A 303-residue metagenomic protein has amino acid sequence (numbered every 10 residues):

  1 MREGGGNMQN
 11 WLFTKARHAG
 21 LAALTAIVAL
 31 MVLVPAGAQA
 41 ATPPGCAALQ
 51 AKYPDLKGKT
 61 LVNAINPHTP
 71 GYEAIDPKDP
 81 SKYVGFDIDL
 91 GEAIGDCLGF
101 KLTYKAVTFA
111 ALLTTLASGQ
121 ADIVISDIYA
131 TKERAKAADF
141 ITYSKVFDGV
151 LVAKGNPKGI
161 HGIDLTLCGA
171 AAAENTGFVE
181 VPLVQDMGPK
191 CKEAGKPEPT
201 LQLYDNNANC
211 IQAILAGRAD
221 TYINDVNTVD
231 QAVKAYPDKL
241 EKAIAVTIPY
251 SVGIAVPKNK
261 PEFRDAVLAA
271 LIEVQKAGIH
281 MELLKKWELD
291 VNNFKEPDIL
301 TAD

Functional and structural regions predicted by a protein language model:
A41-D127, K286: Extracytoplasmic small-molecule ligand-binding "clamshell" domains of the periplasmic binding protein/Venus flytrap
A41-P44, A48-A51, V179-K196, K242 (+1 more regions): Ligand-binding clefts/hinges and TM-proximal coupling segments of bilobed small-molecule sensing domains
P43, I88-C97, N156, G169-A171 (+2 more regions): Extended ligand-binding regions for polar small-molecule ligands
P67-P70, S81-D96, I128, G149-N206 (+2 more regions): Bilobed "Venus flytrap"/periplasmic-binding protein-like clamshell domains and structurally analogous long
F86, Y104-T114, K158-G159, E198-Q212 (+1 more regions): Short helix-initiation/N-cap motifs at beta->coil->alpha
K101-L165: Acidic, polar ligand-binding/catalytic clefts
A110-T114, I128-K136, Q185-D186, L215-I248: A ligand-binding cleft/hinge motif common to bilobed small-molecule-binding domains
K145-V152, D230, K234-I272, D290-D303: Periplasmic-binding protein-like
